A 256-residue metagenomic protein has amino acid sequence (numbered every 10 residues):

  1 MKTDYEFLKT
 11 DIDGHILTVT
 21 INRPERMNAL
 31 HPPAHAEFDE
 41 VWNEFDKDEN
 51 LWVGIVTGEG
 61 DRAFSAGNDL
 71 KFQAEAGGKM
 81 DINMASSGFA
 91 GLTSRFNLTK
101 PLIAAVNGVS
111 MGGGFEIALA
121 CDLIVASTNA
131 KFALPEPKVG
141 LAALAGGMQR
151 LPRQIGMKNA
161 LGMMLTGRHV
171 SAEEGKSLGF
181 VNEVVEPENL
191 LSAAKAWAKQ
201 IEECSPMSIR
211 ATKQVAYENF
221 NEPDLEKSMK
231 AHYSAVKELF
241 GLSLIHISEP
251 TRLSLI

Functional and structural regions predicted by a protein language model:
M1-D61, S243: Conserved CoA-thioester-binding segment of acyl-CoA-metabolizing enzymes
K2, G58-N97, V139-G140, F220-P223: Glycine- (often His-adjacent) and acidic-residue-rich active-site loop that binds/positions the CoA thioester
D61-S65, M111, A133, A216: Short, active-site-adjacent cap segments at secondary-structure transitions
F89-T99, A105, M111-L165, A193 (+1 more regions): CoA-thioester-processing core
L123, G162, T166-R168, E174 (+3 more regions): Well-ordered beta-strand positions
V125-A130, V181-K230, S243: C-terminal long alpha-helix characteristic of the crotonase
I245-I256: Single conserved hydrophobic/aromatic residue that forms the stacking wall/gate of nucleotide- or nucleobase-binding
